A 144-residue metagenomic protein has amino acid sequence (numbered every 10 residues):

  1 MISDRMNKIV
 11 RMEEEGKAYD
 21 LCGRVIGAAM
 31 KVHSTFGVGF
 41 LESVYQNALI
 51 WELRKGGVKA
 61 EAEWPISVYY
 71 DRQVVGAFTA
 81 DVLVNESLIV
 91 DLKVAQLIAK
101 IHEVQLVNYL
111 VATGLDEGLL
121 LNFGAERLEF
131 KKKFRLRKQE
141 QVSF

Functional and structural regions predicted by a protein language model:
M1-K17, D71, Q139-F144: Intrinsic disorder/low-complexity segments
A18-G23, V38-E42, Q46, I50: Nuclease catalytic cores
V25-S34: A short, surface-exposed helix-loop junction/capping segment
G37, A60, A80-I98, Y109: Conserved catalytic cores of phosphodiester-cleaving nucleases, focusing on short active-site segments
R54-R72: A short acidic/basic microdomain associated with nuclease active sites
V58, F78-A80, L128: Change "...and in nucleic-acid phosphodiester-cleaving endonucleases..." to "...and in nucleic-acid processing enzymes
K93-Q141: Nucleic-acid nuclease catalytic cores
